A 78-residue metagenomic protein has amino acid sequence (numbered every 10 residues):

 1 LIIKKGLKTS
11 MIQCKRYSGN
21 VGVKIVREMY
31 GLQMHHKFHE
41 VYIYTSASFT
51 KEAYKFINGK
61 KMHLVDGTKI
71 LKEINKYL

Functional and structural regions predicted by a protein language model:
L1-L78: Mixed-charge (Asp/Glu-Lys/Arg
